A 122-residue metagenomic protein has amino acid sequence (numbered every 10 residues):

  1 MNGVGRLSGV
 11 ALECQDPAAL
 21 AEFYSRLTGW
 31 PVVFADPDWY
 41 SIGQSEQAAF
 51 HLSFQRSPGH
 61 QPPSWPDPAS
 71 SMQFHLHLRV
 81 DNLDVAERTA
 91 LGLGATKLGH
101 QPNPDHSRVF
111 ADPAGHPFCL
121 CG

Functional and structural regions predicted by a protein language model:
M1-N2, P66: A detector for short, charged/polar N-terminal pre-domain segments
N2-S57, A86-R88, G92-H100, P104-V109: Core segments of cupin and vicinal oxygen chelate
R6-G9, W65, H75, R79 (+1 more regions): Generic anion/oxyanion-binding catalytic loop in active/binding sites
A49-A69, R79: Conserved, structured core segments of small domains
P68-A90: Mid-chain, well-packed structural core segment of small domains
D112: Short, acidic, Ser/Thr-enriched surface-loop or helix-capping motifs
